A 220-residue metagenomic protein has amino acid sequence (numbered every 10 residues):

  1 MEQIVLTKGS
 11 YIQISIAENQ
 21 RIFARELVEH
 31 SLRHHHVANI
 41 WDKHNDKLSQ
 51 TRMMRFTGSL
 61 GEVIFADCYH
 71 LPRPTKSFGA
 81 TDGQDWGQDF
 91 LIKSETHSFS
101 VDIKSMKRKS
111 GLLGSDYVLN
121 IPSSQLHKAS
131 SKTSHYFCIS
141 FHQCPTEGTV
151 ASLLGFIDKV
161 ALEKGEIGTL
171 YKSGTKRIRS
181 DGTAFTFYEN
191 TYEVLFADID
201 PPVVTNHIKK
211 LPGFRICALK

Functional and structural regions predicted by a protein language model:
M1-Q88, I92-T96, K104-K220: Nucleic-acid endonuclease domains
